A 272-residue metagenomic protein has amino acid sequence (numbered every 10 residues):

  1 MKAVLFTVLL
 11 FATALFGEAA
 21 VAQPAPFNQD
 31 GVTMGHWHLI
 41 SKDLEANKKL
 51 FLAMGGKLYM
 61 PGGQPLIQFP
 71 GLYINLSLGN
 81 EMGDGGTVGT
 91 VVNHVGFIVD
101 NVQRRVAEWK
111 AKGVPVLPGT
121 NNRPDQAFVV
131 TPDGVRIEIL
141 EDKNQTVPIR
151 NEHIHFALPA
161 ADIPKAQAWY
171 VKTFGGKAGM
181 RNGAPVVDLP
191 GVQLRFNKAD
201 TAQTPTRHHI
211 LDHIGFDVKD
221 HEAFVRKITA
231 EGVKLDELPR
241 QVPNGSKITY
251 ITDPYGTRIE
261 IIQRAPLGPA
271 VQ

Functional and structural regions predicted by a protein language model:
M1-K2: N-terminal secretory signal peptides that target proteins for export/translocation
L5-E18: Bacterial N-terminal signal peptides
A20-Q29, V106, K110-L158, G179-R181 (+4 more regions): Vicinal oxygen chelate
Q29-G31, G35-G79, A111, L117-F128 (+4 more regions): Core segments of cupin and vicinal oxygen chelate
V32-K42, Q68, D84-E108, D125-V130 (+4 more regions): Vicinal oxygen chelate
G79-M82, E138-D142, A199-T201: Amphipathic N-proximal alpha-helical interface segments
